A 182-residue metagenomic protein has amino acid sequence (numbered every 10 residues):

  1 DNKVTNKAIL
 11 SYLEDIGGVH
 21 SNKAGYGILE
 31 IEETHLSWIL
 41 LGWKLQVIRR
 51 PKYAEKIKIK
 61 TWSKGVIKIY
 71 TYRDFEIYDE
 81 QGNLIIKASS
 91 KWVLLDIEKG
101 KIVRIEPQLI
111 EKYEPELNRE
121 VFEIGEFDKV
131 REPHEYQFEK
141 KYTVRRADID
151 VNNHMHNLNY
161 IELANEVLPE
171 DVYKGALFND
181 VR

Functional and structural regions predicted by a protein language model:
D1-L40, K87-S89, D96-D180: Hot-dog-fold acyl-thioester-processing enzymes
W43-E80, V181-R182: Hydrophobic beta-sheet segments that form the core/acyl-binding groove of ACP/CoA-dependent acyl-chain-processing
F75-I77, W92, R146: Generic short beta-strand
G82-L84: Residue-level signal for glycine
